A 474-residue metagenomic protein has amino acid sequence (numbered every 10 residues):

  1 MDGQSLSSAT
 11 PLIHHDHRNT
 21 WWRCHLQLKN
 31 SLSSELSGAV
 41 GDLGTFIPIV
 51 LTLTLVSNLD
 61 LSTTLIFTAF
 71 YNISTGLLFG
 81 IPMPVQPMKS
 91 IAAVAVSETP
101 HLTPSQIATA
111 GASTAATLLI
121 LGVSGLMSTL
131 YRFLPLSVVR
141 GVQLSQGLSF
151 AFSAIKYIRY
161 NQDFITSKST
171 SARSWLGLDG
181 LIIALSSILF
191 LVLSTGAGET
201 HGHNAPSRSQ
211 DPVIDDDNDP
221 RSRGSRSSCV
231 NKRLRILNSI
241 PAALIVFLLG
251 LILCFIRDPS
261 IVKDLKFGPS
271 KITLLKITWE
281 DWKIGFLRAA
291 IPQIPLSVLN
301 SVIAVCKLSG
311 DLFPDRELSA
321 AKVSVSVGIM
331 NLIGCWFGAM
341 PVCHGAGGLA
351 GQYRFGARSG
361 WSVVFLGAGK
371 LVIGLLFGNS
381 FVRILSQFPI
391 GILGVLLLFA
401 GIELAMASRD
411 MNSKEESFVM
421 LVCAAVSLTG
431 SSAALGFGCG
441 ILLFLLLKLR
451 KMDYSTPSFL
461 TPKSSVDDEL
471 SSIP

Functional and structural regions predicted by a protein language model:
R18-L36, T52-S74, A289-W361: Membrane-embedded helical hairpins/re-entrant loop segments and their flanking transmembrane helices within multi-pass
L32-S37, G41-L43, S174-S187, A242 (+3 more regions): Hydrophobic, membrane-embedded alpha-helices of multi-pass small-molecule transporters
L32-V40, L53-L59, G76-M83, S171-D179 (+7 more regions): Short, amphipathic, aromatic/basic-enriched membrane-interface segments that mark the entry/exit of transmembrane
S37-G38, I73-M83, I291-P295, I329-A339 (+3 more regions): Transmembrane alpha-helix interface/packing and boundary motifs in multi-pass membrane proteins, characterized by
S37-L102, L312: Transmembrane helix-boundary motif of multi-pass solute transporters/channels
A39-F46, S62-F67, P84-M88, L178-S186 (+3 more regions): Short hydrophobic alpha-helical membrane-embedded segments
G44-P48, P84-A92, V302-A304, A339-G348 (+1 more regions): Transmembrane helix boundary and interhelical junction motifs in multipass membrane proteins
T99-I261, F365-P474: Membrane-embedded alpha-helical modules
